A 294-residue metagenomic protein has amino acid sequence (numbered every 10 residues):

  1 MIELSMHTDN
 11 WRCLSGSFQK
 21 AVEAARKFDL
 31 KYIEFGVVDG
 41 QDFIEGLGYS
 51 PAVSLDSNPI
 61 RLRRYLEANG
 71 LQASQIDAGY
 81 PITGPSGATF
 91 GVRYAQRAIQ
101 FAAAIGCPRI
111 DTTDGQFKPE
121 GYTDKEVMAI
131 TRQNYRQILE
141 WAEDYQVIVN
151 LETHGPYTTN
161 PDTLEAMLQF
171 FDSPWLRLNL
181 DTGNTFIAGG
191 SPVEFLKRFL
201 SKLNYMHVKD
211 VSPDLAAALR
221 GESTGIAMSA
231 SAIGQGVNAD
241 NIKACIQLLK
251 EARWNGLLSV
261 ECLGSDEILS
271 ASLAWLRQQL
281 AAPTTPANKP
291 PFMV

Functional and structural regions predicted by a protein language model:
M1-T8, Q72-P81, D114-K118, T224: N-terminal small/glycine-rich loop or linker at the start of catalytic domains across soluble metabolic enzymes
M1-Y32, E67-N69, T158-V294: Histidine-acidic metal/acid-base catalytic patches
N10, Y49-V53, Y80-T89, S231-G236: The substrate-binding groove and active-site-proximal loops of carbohydrate-active enzymes, especially glycoside
S17, G46-P51, P85-F90, G121-E126 (+2 more regions): Short, solvent-exposed loop/turn segments at secondary-structure boundaries
K20-A24, P59-A68, Q72-A73, I82-L178 (+3 more regions): Active-site acidic/histidine proton-transfer and metal-coordination neighborhood in alpha/beta enzyme cores
E34, Q75-D77, D111, N150 (+2 more regions): Conserved beta-strand positions in the central sheet of alpha/beta enzyme cores
E34-R61, G115-Y122: Glycine-rich, proline-tolerant flexible connector loops at the mouths of alpha/beta enzymes
F35-G40, A78, T112-G115, H154 (+1 more regions): Active-site loop/turn elements of alpha/beta-hydrolase fold enzymes, especially the short glycine-/histidine-rich
